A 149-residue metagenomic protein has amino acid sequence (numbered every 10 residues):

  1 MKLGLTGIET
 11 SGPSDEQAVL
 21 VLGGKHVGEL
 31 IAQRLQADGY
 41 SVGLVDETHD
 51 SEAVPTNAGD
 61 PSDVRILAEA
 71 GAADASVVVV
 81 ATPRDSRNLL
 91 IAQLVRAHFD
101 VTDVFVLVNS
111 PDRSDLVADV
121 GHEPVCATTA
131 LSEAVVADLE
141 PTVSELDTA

Functional and structural regions predicted by a protein language model:
M1-A149: Cytosolic regulatory regions of ion transport systems
